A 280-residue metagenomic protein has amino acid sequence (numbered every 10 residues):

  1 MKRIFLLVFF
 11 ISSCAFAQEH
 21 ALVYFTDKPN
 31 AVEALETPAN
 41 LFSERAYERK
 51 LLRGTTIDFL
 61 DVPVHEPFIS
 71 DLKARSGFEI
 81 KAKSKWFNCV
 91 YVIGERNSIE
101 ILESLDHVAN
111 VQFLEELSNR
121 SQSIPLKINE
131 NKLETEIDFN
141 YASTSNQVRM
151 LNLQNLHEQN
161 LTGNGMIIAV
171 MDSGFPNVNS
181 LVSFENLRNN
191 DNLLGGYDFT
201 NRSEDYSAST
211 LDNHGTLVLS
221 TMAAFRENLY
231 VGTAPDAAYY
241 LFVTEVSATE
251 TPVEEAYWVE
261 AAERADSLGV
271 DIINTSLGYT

Functional and structural regions predicted by a protein language model:
M1-V23: Bacterial Sec-dependent N-terminal signal peptides
Q18-R49, F87, L105: Extracellular pro-sequences of secreted precursors
V23-D27, K83, G94-E95, L114 (+4 more regions): Active-site-proximal beta-strand/loop segments in catalytic clefts of secreted hydrolases
P29-A31, F87-N88, N97-S98, L117-N119 (+5 more regions): Solvent-exposed loop/turn segments at secondary-structure junctions within structured extracellular/periplasmic domains
L35, Q154-E254, L268-D271: Subtilisin-like serine protease catalytic core
T37-R75: Aromatic- and Gly/Pro-rich amphipathic surface segment
P67-V148, Q154-H157: Autoinhibitory propeptides
A262-T280: Short acidic, glycine-rich surface-loop motifs adjacent to enzyme active sites
